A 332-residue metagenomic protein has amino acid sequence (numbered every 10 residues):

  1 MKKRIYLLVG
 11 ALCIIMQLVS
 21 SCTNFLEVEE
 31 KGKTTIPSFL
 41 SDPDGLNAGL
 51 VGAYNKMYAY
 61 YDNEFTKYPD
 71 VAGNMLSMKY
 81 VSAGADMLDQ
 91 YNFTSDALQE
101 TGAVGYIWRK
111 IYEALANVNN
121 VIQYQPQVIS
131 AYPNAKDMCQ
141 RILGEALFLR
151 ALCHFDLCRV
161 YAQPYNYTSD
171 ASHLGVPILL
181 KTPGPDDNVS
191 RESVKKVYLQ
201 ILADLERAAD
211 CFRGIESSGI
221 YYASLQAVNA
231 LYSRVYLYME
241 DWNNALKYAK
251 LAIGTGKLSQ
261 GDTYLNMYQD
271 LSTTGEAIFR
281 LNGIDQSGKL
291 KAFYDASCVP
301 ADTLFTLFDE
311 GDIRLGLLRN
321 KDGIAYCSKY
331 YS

Functional and structural regions predicted by a protein language model:
M1-G32: Bacterial Sec-dependent N-terminal signal peptides
C22-G73, L315: Membrane-proximal, proline-rich intrinsically disordered regions
A48, Y222, E240-S332: Hydrophobic-face positions in mid-chain alpha helices that act as interaction patches
M87-Y161, E192, D210-G214: Conserved, well-structured interaction surfaces
A135-D137, V160-K195, L199: Short coil/linker segments at helix-helix boundaries
C158-Y165, E216-S217, Y238-E240: Short coil/turn linking the two alpha-helices of tandem helical-hairpin repeats
